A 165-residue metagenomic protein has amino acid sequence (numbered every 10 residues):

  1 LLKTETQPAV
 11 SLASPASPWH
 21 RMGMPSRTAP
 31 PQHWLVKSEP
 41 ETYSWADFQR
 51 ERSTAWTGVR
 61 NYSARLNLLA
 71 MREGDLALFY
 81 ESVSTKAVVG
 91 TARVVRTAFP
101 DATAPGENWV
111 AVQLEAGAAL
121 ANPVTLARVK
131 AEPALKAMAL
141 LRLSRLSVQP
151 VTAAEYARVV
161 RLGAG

Functional and structural regions predicted by a protein language model:
L1-G23: N-terminal amphipathic/basic-hydrophobic helices that include classical n-h-c signal peptides and signal-anchor
W19-E73, G165: Compositionally biased, charged N-terminal/linker segments
E41-Y43, A121, R158: Short, acidic Gly/Pro/Ser/Thr-rich loop/turn segments
Y80-K86: Short, charged beta-turn/beta-strand-edge "cap" motif at the junction between a beta-strand and an adjacent loop
V89-V148: Aromatic- and Lys/Arg-enriched surface recognition patch
E155-A164: Charge/polar-rich, low-complexity and marginally structured segments
